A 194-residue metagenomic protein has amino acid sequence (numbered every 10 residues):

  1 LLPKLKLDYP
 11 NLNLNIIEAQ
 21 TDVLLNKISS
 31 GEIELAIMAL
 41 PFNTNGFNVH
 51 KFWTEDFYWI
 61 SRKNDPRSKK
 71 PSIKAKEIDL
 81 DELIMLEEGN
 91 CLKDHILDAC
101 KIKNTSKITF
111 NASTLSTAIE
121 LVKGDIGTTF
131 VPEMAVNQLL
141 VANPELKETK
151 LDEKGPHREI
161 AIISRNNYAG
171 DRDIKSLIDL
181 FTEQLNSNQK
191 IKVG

Functional and structural regions predicted by a protein language model:
L1-N45, A112: Central regulatory/effector-binding core of bacterial HTH transcription factors
Q20, K74, S113-T114, P132: Short loop/turn segments at beta->alpha junctions
I28-S29, I78, E120-G127, I162: Hydrophobic residues within well-ordered alpha-helices
L40-G46, D94, S116-L146, K154: A ligand-binding cleft/hinge motif common to bilobed small-molecule-binding domains
L40-P41, K63, E133-A135, I160 (+1 more regions): Short secondary-structure boundary segments
G46-L83: Flexible hinge/capping segments at coil-to-helix
R67-S68, E82-K103, G170-D179, N188-G194: Secondary-structure junction motif
E148-Q189: A late-sequence structural motif
